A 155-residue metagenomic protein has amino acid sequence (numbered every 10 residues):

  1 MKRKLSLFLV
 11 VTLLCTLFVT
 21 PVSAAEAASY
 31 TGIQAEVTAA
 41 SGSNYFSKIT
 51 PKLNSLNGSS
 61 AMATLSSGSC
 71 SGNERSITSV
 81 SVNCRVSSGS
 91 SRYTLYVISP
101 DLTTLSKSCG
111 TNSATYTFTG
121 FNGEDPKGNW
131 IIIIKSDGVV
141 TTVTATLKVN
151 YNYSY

Functional and structural regions predicted by a protein language model:
M1-L7: Positively charged n-region of N-terminal signal peptides that target proteins for export
L9-L17: Bacterial N-terminal signal peptides
L17-Q34: Sec-dependent signal peptide cleavage junction
I33-N54, P100-A114: Solvent-exposed serine/threonine-rich low-complexity stretches and specific carbohydrate-binding patches
L53-S71, T115-F118: Short beta-strands within extracellular/lumenal beta-sheet-rich domains
E74-S87: A short beta-strand element within beta-rich, extracytoplasmic domains of secreted/secretory-pathway proteins
S88-L105: Short, surface-exposed beta-strand/strand-loop-strand elements in extracellular ectodomains
D101-Y155: Cysteine-clustered segments with highest specificity for TGF-beta superfamily mature ligands
